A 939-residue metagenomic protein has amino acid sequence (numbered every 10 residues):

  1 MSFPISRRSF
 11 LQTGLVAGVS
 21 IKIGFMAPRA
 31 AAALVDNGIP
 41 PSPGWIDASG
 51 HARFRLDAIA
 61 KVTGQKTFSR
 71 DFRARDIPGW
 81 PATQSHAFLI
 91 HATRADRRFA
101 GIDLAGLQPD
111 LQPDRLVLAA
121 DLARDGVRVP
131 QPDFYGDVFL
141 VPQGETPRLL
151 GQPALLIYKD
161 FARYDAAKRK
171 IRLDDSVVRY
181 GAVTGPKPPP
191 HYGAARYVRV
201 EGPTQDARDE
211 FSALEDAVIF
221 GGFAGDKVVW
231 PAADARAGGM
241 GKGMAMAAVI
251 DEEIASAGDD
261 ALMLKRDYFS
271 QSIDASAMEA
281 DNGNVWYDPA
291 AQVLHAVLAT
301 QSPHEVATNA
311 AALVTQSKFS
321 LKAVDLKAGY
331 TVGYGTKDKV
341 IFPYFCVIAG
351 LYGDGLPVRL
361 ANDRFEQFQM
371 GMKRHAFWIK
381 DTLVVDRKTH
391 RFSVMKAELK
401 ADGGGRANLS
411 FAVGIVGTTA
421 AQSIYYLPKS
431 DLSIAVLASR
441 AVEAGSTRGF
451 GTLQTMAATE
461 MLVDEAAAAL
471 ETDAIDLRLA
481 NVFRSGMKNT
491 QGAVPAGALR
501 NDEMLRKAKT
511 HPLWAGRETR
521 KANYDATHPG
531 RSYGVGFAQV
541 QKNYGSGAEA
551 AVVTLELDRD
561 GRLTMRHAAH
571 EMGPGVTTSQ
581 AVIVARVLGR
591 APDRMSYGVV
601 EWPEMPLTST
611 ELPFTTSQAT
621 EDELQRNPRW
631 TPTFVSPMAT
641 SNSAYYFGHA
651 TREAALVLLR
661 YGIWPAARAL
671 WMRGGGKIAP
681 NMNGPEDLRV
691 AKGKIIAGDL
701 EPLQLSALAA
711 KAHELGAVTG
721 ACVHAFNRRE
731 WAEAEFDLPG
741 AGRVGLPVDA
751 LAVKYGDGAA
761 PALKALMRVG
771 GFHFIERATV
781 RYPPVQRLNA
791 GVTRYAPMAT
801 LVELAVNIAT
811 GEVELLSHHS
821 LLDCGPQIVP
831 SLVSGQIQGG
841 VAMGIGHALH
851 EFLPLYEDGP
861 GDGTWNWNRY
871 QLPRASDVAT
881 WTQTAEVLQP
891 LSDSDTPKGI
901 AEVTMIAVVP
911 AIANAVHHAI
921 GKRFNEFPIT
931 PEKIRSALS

Functional and structural regions predicted by a protein language model:
S2-F3, S9-A30: N-terminal export signals
F25-A217: Flexible, low-hydrophobicity surface segments
D57-I59, T63-G64, P132, M240-G283 (+5 more regions): Glycine-rich loop/linker segments at domain edges
A120, Q316-A323, L351-V358, V413-R448 (+3 more regions): C-terminal catalytic domains of large/alpha subunits in multi-subunit enzymes
A182, P186, D325-Y344, E366-M370 (+6 more regions): FAD-binding core of FAD-dependent oxidoreductases, characterized by glycine-rich FAD pyrophosphate-binding loops
P203-T315, V482-D560, Q786, T800 (+1 more regions): Helix-loop-helix junctions that connect adjacent transmembrane helices in secondary transporters/permeases, recognized
T308, Y330-A361, F368-Q369, W378 (+1 more regions): Thiamine diphosphate
L356-K400, H649, E653-G676: Phosphate/diphosphate-binding loops
